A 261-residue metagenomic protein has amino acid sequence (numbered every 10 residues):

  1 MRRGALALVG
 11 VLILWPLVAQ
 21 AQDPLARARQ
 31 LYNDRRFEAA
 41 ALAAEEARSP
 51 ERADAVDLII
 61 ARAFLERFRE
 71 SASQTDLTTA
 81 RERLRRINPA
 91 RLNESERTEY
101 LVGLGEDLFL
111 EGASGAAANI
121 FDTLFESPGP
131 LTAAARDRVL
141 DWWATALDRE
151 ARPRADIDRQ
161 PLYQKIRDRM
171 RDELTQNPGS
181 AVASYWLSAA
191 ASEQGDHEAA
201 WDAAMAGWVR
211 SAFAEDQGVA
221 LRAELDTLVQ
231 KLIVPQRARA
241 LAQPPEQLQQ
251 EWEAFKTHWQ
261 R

Functional and structural regions predicted by a protein language model:
A19-T78, S95, K256, Q260-R261: N-terminal leader/linker segments that initiate helical-solenoid repeat arrays
Q30-A43, S71-R85, E111-T123, D156-D168: Helix-turn-helix repeat elements of alpha-solenoid scaffolds
E51-R52, L92-S95, G129, P178 (+1 more regions): Short coil turns that delineate tetratricopeptide repeat
E66-T78, F109-A116, D148-L162, G195-A200 (+1 more regions): Short coil/turn connectors between adjacent alpha-helices in alpha-solenoid helical repeat scaffolds
F125, E198-E215, Q230: TPR/TPR-like (Sel1-like) alpha-helical repeat modules
P161, Q217-R261: Terminal, low-structured helical/coil segments at or just beyond the last alpha-helical repeat
